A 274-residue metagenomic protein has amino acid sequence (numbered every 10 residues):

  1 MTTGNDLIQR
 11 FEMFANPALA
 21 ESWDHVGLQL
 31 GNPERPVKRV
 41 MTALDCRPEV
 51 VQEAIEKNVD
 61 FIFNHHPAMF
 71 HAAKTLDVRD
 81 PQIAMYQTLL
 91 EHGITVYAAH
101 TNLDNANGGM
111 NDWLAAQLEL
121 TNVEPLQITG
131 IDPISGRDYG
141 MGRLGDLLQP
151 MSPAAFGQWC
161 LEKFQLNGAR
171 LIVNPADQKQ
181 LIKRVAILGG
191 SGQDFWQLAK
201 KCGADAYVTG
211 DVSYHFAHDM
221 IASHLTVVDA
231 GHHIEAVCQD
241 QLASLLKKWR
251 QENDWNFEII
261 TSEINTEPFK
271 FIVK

Functional and structural regions predicted by a protein language model:
M1-K274: Hydrophobic structural segments
